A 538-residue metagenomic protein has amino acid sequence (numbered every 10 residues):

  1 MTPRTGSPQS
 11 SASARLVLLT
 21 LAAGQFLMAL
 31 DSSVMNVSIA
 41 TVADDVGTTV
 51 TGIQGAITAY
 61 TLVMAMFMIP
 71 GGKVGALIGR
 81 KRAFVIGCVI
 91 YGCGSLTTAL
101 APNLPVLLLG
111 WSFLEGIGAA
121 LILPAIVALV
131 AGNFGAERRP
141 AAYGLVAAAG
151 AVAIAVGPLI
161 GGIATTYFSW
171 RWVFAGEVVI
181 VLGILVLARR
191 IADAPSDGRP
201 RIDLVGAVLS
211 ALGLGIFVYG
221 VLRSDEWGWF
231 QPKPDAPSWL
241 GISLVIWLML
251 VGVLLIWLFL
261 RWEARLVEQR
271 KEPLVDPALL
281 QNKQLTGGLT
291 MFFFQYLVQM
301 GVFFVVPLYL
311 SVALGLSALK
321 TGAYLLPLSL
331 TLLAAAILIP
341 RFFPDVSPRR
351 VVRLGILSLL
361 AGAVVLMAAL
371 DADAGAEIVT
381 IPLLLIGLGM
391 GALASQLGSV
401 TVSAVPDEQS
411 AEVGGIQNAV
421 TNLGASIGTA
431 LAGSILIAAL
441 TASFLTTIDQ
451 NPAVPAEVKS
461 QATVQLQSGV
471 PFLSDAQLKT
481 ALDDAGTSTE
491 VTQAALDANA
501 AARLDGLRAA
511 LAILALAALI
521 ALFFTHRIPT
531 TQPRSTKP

Functional and structural regions predicted by a protein language model:
M1-L21, A264-R265, Q284, T446 (+1 more regions): Transmembrane-helix exit segments and adjacent C-terminal regions of multi-pass membrane proteins
A14-M64, M68, S169, W239-L248 (+3 more regions): Transmembrane core module of solute transporters
M28, I57-Y60, M64, Y91 (+13 more regions): Structural signature of transmembrane alpha-helices in multi-pass secondary transporters
V42-A43, V74-G75, I160-F168, V221 (+4 more regions): Interfacial helix-cap and linker-helix signal at transmembrane-aqueous boundaries of multi-pass secondary transporters
V74, I78-C93, T97, P102-L109 (+7 more regions): C-terminal module of multi-pass small-molecule transporters
A76-L214, R223, P232, L240 (+1 more regions): Helix-loop-helix hairpins in multi-pass membrane proteins, especially solute transporters
V178-S196, G213-E226, V251-V267, A521-P529: C-terminal membrane-cytosol helix-exit motif in multi-pass small-molecule transporters
L185-L214, W227-L240, R265-K283, P344-D345 (+2 more regions): Flexible interhelical linker loops that connect adjacent transmembrane helices in multi-pass membrane transporters
